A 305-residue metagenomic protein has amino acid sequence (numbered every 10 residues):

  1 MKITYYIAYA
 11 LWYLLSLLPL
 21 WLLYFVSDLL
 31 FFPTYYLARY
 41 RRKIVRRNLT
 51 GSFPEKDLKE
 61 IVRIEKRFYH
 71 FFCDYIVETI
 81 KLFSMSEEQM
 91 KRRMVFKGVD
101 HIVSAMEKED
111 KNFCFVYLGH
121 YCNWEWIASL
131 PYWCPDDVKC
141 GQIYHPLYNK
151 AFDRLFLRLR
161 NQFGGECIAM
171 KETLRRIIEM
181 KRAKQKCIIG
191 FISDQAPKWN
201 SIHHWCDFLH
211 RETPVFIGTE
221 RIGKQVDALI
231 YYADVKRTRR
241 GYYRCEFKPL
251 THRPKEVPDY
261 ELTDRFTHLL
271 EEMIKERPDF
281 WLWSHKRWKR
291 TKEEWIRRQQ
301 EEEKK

Functional and structural regions predicted by a protein language model:
M1, Y35, Y117, H145-P146 (+2 more regions): A generic secondary-structure micro-motif detector that highlights 1-2 residue hydrophobic/ambivalent hotspots embedded
M1-L118, N123-W124, D153-L159, G164: Membrane-anchoring hydrophobic helices of lipid-metabolizing enzymes
L18, L37, S52-P54, P135 (+3 more regions): A broad structural signal for alpha-helix termini and local helix breaks/kinks
K59, K66, K108-E109, W133 (+2 more regions): Non-catalytic C-terminal accessory region of glycerolipid acyltransferases and related lyso-lipid remodeling enzymes
R92-V99, N149, M170-K171, E212-T213 (+1 more regions): A conditional alpha-helix N-cap/helix-loop micro-motif detector
K97, E166-I168, K248: General small-molecule cofactor/ligand-binding pocket signal
D110-K171, K198-D207: Catalytic core of membrane glycerolipid acyltransferases/transacylases, capturing the structured, soluble-facing
